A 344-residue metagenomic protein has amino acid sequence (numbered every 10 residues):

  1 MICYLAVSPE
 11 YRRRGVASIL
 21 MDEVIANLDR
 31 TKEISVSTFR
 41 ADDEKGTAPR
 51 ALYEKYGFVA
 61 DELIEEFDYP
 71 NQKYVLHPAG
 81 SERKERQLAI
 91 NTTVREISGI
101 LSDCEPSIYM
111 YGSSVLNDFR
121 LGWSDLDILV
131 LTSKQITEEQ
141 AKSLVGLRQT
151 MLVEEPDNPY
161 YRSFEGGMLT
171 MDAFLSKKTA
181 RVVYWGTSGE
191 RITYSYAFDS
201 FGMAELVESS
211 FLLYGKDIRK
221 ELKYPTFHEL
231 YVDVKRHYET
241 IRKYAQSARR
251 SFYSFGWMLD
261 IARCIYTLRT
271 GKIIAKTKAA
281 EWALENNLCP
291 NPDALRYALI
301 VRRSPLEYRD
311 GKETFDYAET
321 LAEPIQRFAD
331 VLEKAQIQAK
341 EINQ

Functional and structural regions predicted by a protein language model:
M1-P9, S35-T38: Conserved acetyl-CoA binding element of GNAT-fold acetyltransferases
V7, R13-A26, A51, K55: Conserved acetyl-CoA-binding loop-helix of GNAT-fold acetyltransferases
S18, A41-E62: Conserved active-site alpha-helix within GNAT-family acetyltransferase domains
L28-D42: Conserved GNAT acetyl-CoA-binding A-motif
S81-Y109, Q140-K142, Q344: Helical scaffold of the NTase/Pol beta-like nucleotidyltransferase catalytic core
I108, G112-T150, S163-M168: Catalytic metal-binding acidic patch
A141, G146-S251, F255, C264: Conserved NTP/Mg2+-binding pocket subregion across the NTase superfamily
E205-Q344: Conserved nucleotidyltransferase catalytic core and NTase-mimicking acidic/glycine-rich helix/loop elements in nucleic
